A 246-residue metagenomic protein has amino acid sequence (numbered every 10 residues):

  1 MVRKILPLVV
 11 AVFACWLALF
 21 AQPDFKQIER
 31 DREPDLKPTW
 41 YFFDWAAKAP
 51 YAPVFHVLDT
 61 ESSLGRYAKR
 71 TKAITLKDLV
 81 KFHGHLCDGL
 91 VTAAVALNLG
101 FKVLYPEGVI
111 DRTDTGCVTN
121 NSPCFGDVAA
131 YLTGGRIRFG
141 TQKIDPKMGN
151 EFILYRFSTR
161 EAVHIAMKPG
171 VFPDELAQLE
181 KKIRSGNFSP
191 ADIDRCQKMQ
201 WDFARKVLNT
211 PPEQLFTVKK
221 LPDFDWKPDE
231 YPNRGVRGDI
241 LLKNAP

Functional and structural regions predicted by a protein language model:
M1-V9: Bacterial N-terminal signal peptides that target proteins for export
V9-W16: Bacterial N-terminal signal peptides
Q22-L86, L90-P246: Non-transmembrane, aqueous-exposed alpha-helical and coiled segments at domain scale
